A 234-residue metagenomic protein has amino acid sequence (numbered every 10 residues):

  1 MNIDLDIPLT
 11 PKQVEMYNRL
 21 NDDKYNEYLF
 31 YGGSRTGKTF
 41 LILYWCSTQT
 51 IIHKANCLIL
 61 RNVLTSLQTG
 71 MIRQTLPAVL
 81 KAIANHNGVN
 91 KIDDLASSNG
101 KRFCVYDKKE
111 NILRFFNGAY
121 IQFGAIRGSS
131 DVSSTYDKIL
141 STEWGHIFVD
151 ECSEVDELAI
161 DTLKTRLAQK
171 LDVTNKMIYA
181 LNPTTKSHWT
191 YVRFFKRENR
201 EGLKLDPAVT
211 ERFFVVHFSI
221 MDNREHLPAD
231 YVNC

Functional and structural regions predicted by a protein language model:
M1-C234: Phosphate/NTP-binding elements of NTP-utilizing enzymes
